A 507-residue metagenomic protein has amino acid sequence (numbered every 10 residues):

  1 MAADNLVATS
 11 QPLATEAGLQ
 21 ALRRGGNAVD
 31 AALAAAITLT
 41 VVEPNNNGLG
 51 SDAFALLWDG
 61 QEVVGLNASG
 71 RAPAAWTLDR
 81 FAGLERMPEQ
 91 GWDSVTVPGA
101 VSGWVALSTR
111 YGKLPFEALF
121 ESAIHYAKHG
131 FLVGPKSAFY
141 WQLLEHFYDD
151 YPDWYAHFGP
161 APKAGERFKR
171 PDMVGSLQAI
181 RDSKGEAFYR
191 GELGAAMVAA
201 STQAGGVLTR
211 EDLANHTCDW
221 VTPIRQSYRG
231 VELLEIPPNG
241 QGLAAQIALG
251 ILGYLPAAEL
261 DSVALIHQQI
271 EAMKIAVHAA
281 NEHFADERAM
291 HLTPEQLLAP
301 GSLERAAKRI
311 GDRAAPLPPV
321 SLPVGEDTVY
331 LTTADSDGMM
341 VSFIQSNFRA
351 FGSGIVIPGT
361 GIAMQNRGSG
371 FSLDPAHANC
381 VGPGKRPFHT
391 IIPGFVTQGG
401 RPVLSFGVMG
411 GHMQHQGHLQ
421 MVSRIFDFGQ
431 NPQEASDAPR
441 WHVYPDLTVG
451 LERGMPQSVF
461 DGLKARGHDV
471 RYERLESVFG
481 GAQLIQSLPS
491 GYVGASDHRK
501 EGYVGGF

Functional and structural regions predicted by a protein language model:
M1-E16, Q20-R190, G194-G240, L298 (+2 more regions): Noncatalytic scaffold domains of N-terminal-nucleophile
A35-T40, G206-T209, G311-P319, S372-V381 (+1 more regions): Short Pro/Gly-enriched beta-strand edge/turn motifs at strand-loop
V41-G48, D52-W58, E62-G65, V207-T209 (+3 more regions): Active-site rim segments in enzyme catalytic domains, especially the processed small/beta chain of N-terminal
R71, F348-A350, G410-G411: A short acidic/small-residue loop/turn micro-motif
W154, P256-N347, T360, R367 (+1 more regions): Internal maturation/activation junctions in enzymes
W220, G325-T328, H389-I391: Short, small/polar residue-rich loop motifs at catalytic or cofactor-binding pockets
E235, V396-M413: Extended C-terminal regions of large enzymes
I266, D337, K385, H418 (+1 more regions): Extended C-terminal subregions enriched in glycine
